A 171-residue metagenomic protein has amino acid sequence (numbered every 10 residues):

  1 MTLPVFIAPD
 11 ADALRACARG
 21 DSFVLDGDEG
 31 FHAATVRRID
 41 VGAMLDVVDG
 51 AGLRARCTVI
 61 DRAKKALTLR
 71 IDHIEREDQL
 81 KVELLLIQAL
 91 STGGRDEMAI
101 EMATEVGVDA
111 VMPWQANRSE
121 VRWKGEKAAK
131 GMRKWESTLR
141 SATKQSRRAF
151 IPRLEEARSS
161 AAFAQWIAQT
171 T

Functional and structural regions predicted by a protein language model:
M1-R76, E126: N-terminal positively charged helical leader segments and presequences
R76-T171: RNA substrate-binding interface of SAM-dependent RNA methyltransferases
